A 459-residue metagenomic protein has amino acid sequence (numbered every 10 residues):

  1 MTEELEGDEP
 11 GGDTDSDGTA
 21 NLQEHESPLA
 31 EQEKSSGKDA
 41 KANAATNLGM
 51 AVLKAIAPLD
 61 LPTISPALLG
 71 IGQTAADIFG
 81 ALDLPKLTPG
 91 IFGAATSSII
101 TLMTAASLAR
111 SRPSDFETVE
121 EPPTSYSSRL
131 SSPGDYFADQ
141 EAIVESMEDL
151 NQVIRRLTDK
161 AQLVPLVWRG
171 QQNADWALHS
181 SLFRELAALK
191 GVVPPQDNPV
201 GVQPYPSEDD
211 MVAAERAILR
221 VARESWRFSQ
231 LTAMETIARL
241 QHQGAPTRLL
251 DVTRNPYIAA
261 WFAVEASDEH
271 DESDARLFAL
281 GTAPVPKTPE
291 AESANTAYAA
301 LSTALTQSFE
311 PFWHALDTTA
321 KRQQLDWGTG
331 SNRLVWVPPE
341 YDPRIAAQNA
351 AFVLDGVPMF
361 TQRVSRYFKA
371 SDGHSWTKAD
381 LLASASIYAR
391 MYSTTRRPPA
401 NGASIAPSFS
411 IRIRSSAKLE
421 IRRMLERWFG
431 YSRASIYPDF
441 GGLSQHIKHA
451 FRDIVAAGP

Functional and structural regions predicted by a protein language model:
T2-E9, E26-E33, D39-P459: Catalytic-core elements of nucleic-acid end-processing and repair enzymes
G12-H25: Extracellular calcium-associated, cysteine-rich motifs in secreted modular proteins
